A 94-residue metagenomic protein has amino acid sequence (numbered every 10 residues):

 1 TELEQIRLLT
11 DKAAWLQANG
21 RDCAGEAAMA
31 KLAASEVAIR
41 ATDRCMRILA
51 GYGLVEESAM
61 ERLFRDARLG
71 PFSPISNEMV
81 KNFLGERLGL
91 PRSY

Functional and structural regions predicted by a protein language model:
T1-Y94: Alpha-helical interface subdomain recognition
